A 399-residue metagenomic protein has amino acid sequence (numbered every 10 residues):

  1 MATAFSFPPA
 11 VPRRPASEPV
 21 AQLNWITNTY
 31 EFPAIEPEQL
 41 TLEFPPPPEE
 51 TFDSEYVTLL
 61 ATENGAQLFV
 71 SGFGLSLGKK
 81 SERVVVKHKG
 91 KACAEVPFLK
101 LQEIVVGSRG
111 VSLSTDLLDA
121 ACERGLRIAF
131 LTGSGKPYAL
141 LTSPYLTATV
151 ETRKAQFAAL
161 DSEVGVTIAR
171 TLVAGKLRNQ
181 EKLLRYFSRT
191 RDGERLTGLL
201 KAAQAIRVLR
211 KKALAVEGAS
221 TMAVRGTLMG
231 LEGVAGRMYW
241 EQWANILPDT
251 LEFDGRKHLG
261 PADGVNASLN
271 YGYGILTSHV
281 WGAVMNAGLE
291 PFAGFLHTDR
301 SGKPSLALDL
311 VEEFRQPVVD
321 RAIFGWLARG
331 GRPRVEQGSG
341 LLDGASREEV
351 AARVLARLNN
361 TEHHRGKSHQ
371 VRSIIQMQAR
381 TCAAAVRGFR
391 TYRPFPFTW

Functional and structural regions predicted by a protein language model:
A4-G78, K89, V96, E123 (+1 more regions): Active-site helix-to-loop segments that bind/position phosphate- or nucleotide-bearing substrates and donors across
L77-K79, V84-G107, V111-T115, E123 (+1 more regions): Internal mixed beta-strand/loop scaffold within catalytic domains of large alpha/beta enzymes
K100-E103, S108-K182: A surface-exposed, charged beta-strand/loop segment in the N-terminal or early-internal portion of soluble proteins
